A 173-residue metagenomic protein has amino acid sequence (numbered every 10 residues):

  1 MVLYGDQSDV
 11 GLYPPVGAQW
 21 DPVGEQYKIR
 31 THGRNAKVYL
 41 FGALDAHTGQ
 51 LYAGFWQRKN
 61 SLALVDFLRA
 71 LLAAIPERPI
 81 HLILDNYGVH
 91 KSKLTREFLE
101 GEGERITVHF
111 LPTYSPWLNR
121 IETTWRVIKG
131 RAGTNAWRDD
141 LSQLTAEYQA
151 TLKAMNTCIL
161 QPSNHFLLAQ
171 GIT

Functional and structural regions predicted by a protein language model:
M1-T173: Short functional hotspots at interaction and active-site rims
